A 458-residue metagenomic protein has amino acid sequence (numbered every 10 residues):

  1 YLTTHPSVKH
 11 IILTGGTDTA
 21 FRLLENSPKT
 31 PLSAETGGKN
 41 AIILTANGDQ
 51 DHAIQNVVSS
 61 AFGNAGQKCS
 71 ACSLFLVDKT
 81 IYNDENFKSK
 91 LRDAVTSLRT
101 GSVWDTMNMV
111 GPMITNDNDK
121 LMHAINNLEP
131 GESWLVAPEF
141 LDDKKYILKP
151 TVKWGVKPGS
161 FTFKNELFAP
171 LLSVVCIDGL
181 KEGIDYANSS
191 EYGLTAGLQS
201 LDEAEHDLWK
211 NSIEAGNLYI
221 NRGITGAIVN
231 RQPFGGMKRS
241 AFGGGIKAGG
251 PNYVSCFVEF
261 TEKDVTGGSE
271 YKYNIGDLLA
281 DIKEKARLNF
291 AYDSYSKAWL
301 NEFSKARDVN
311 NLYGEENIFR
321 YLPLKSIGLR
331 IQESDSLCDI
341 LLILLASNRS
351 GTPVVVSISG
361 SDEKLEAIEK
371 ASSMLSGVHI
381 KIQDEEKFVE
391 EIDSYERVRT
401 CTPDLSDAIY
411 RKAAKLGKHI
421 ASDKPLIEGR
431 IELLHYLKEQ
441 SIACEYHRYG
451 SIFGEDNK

Functional and structural regions predicted by a protein language model:
L2, Y186, W209, L345-N348 (+1 more regions): Hydrophobic/aromatic ligand-binding patch that stacks against planar heteroaromatic rings of cofactors or nucleotides
T3-H10, N188-L194, S350-V354, E391-E396: Short, surface-exposed connector motifs at secondary-structure boundaries
H5-P6, H10, G16-K157, I220 (+9 more regions): ALDH superfamily catalytic-core signature
A46, I114, S173-D178, Q199: A structural signal for short, well-ordered beta-strand elements
Q55, G63, Y82, K181-D185 (+4 more regions): Catalytic cores of nucleotide-enabled group-transfer and carboxylate-activating enzymes in metabolic and assembly-line
N108, K145-K149, N165-L171, S190-T195: Conserved glycine-rich beta-strand-loop-beta hairpin in the small C-terminal domain of fold type I
E132-V136, G193-Q199, A215-R222, D393-E396 (+1 more regions): Bilobed periplasmic-binding protein-like "clamshell/Venus-flytrap" ligand-binding domains
Y321-S326: A short, charged/proline- and glycine-enriched loop that marks the coil->beta-strand transition at the N-terminal
